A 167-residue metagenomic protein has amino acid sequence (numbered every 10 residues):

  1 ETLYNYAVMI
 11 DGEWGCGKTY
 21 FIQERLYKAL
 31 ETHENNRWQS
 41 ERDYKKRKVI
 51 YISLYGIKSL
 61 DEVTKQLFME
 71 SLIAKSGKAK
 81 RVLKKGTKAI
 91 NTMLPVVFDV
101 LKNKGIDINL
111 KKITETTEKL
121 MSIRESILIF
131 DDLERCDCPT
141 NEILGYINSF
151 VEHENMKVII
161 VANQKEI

Functional and structural regions predicted by a protein language model:
E1-N5: Pre-Walker A adenine-sensing motif
Y6-A7, E13, T19-E24, A29-S126: P-loop NTPase nucleotide-binding core
E13-G15, L54-I57, L133, V161-E166: An acidic- and aromatic-residue-enriched active-site/binding cleft used to recognize and process polar
K85-T92, D131, A162-I167: Low-complexity, flexible helical/coil segments
L120-K165: Conserved Walker B catalytic segment
